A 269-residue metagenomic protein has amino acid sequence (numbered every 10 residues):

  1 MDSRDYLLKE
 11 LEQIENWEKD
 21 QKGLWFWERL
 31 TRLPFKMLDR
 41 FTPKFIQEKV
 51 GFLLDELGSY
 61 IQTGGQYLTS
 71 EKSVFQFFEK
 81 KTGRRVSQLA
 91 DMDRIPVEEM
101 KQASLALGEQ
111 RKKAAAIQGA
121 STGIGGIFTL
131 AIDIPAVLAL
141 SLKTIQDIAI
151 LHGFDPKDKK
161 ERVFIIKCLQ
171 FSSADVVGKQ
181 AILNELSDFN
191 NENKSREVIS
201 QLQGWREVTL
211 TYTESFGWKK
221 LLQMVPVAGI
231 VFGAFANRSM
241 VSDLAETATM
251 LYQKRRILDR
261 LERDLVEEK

Functional and structural regions predicted by a protein language model:
M1-Q118, D147-K269: Terminal, membrane-proximal amphipathic helices and intrinsically disordered targeting/regulatory segments
Q118-A131: Transmembrane alpha-helix interface/packing and boundary motifs in multi-pass membrane proteins, characterized by
A131-L138: Internal active-site segments that recognize and position negatively charged phosphoryl groups and nucleotide moieties
L138-T144: Structural signature of FAD isoalloxazine-binding scaffolds in flavoprotein oxidoreductases
